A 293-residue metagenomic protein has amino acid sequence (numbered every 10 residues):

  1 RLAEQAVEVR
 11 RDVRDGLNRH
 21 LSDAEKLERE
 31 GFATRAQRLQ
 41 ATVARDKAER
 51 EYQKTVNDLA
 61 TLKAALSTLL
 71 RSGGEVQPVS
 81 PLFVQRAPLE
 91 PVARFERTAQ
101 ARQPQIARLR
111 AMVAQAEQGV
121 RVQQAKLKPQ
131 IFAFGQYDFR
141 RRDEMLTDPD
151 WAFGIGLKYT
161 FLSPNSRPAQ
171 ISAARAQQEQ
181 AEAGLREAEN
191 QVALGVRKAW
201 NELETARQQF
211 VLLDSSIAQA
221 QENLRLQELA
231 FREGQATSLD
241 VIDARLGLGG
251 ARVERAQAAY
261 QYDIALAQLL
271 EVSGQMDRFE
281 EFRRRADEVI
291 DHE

Functional and structural regions predicted by a protein language model:
R1-T98, A199-E202, A206, G247-L248 (+2 more regions): Periplasmic alpha-helical coiled-coil/stalk elements that build and connect Gram-negative outer-membrane
A33, Q37-T42, K47, S72-Q136 (+1 more regions): Amphipathic alpha-helical coiled-coil scaffold segments and their short linker/junction regions
T34, V192, A199, G234-S238: Alpha-helical heptad-repeat coiled-coil segments that mediate oligomerization/polymerization in large
Q40, D150-A152, D243: Transmembrane beta-barrel architecture of outer-membrane proteins
A64-G73, Q115, V122, G184 (+1 more regions): Long amphipathic alpha-helical coiled-coil segments
A107-A188, A199, T237: Small/polar-residue-enriched beta-strand and adjacent coil segments characteristic of outer-membrane beta-barrel
E254-E293: Acidic, low-complexity, intrinsically disordered peripheral segments
